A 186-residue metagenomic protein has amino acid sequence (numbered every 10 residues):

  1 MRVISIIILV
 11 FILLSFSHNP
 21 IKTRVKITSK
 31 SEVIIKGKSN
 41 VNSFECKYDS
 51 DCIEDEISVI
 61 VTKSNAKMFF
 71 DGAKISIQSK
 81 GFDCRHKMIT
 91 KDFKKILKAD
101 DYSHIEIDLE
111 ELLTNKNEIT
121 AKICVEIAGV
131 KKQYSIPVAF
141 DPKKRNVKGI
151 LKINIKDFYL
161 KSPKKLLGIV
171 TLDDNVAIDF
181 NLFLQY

Functional and structural regions predicted by a protein language model:
M1-V25: Bacterial Sec-dependent N-terminal signal peptides
F16-Y186: Low-complexity, acidic/polar, glycine-enriched regions of mature
